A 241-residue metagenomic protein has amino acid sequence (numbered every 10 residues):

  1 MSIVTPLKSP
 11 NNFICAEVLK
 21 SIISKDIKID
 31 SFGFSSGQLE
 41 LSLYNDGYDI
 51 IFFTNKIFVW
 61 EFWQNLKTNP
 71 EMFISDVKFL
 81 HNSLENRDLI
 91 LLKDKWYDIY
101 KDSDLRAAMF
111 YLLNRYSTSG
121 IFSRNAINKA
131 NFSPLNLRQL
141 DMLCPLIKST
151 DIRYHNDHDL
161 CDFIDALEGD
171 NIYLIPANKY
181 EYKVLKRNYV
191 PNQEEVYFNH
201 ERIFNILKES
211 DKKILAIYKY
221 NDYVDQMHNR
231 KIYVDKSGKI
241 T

Functional and structural regions predicted by a protein language model:
S2-A16, I22-S24, F73-R187: SAM-dependent nucleic-acid methyltransferase catalytic core
N12-S21, K25-D94: SAM cofactor-binding core of SAM-dependent methyltransferases, primarily the Rossmann-like beta-alpha-beta module
K25-I29, Y48-D49, K148-I152, K208-K213: Short active-site oxyanion
F32-S35, F53-N55, Y154-D157, L174-P176 (+1 more regions): Short His-Asn-centered micro-motif
S36-L39, I57-W60, Y116-T118, D159-L160 (+3 more regions): Short, solvent-exposed loop/turn segments at secondary-structure junctions
S42-D46, D162-A166, R202, I206: A short acidic, amphipathic alpha-helical/loop segment
N45-Y48, L66-T68, A126, K186-N188 (+1 more regions): Short, glycine/charged-enriched secondary-structure capping and boundary segments
E168-T241: Conserved acidic-Pro-Pro-aromatic motif
